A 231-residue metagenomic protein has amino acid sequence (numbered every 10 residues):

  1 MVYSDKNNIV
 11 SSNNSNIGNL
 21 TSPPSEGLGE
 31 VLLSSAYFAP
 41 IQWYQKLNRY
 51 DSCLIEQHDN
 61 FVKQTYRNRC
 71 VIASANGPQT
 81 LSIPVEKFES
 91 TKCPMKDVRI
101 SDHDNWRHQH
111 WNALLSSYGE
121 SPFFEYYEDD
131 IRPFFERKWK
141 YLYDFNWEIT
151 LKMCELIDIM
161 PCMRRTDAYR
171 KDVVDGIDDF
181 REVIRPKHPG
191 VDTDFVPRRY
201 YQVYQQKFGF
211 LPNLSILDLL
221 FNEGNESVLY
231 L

Functional and structural regions predicted by a protein language model:
V2-D5, I9-V10, L28-L231: Residues lining hydrophobic/aromatic ligand-binding pockets adjacent to catalytic sites
P24-E26: Short, low-complexity intrinsically disordered segments enriched in small and basic residues
